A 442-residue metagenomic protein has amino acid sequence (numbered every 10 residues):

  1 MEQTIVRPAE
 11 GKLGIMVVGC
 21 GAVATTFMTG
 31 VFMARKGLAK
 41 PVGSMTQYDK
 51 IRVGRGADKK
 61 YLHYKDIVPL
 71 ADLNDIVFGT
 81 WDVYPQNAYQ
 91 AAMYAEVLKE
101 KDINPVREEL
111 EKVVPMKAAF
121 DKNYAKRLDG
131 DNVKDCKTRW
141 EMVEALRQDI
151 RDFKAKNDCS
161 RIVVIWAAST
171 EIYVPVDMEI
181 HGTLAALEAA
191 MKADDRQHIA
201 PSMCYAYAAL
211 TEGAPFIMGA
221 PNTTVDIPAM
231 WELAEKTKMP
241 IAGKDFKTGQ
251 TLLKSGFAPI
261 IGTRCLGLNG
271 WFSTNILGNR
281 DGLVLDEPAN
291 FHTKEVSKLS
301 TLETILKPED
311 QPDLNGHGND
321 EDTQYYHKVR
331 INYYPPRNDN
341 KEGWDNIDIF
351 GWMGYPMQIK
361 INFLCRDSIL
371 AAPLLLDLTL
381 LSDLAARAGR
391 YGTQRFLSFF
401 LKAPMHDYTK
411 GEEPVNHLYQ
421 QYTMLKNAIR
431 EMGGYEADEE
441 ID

Functional and structural regions predicted by a protein language model:
M1-A220, T224-K236, L252-G256, Q358-D442: Metallocofactor- and cofactor-centric catalytic cores in central/energy metabolism, strongly enriched
L13, G21, F78-G79, I260 (+2 more regions): Hydrophobic transmembrane signal anchors and adjacent membrane-proximal interface regions, especially in viral
C20-A22, D82-P85, K247-G249, F272-G278 (+3 more regions): Glycine-rich beta-alpha junction loops
F216, P240-G243: Histidine/cysteine- and/or acidic
N222-T237, I276-E287, T304-D313, Y334-G343 (+2 more regions): Short flexible/disordered coil segments
A242-K244, T248-N319: Conserved anion/nucleotide-ligand pocket segment
T293, S297-T304, P308-T393: Glycine-rich, aromatic-lined ligand/substrate-binding cores of catalytic and carbohydrate-binding domains
